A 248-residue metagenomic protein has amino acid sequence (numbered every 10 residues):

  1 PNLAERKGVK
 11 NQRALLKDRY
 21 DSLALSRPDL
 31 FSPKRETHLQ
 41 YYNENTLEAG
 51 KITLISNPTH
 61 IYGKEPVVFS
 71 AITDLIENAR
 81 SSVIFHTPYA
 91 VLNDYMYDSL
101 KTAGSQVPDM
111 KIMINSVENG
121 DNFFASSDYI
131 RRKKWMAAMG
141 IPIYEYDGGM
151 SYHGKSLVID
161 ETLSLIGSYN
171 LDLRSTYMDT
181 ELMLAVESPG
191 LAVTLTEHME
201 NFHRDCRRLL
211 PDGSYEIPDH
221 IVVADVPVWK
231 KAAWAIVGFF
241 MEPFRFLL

Functional and structural regions predicted by a protein language model:
P1-L248: Charged, low-complexity intrinsically disordered terminal segments
